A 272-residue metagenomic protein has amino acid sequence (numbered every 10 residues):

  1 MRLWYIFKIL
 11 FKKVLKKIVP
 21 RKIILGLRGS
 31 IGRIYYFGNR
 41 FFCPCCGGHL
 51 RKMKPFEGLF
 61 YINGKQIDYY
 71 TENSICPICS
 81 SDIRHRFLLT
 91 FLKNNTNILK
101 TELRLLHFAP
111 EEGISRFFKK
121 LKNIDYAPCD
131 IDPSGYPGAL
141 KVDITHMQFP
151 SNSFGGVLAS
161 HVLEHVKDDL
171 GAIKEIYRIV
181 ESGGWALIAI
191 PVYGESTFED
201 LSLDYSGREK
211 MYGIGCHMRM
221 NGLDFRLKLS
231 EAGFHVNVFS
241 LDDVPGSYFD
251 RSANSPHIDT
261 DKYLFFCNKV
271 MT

Functional and structural regions predicted by a protein language model:
R2-Q148, L241, G246-L264, N268-T272: Conserved N-terminal segment of class I S-adenosyl-L-methionine
R28-F41, C45-G48, K167-E175, E181-T272: S-adenosyl-L-methionine-dependent methyltransferase catalytic module, highlighting the catalytic core
E102, F154-G155: Local beta-strand N-terminus motif with an aromatic residue
F108, V157-L158: Hydrophobic beta-strand segment of the Class I
G156-V157, I176: Alpha-helical membrane segments in multi-pass integral membrane proteins
A159-V162, V192: Hydrophobic adenine-recognition pocket in adenosine-nucleotide-binding enzymes
